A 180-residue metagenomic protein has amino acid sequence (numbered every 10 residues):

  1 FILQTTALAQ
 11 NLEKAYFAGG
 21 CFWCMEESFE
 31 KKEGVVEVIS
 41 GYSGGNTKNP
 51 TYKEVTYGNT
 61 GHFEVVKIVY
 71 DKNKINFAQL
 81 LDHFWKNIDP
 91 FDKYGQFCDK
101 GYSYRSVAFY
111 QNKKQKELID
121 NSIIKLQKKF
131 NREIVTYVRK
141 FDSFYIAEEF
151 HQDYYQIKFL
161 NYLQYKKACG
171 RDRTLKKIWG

Functional and structural regions predicted by a protein language model:
F1-Q4: Bacterial N-terminal signal peptides
L8-G180: Flexible coil/turn and secondary-structure edge motifs
